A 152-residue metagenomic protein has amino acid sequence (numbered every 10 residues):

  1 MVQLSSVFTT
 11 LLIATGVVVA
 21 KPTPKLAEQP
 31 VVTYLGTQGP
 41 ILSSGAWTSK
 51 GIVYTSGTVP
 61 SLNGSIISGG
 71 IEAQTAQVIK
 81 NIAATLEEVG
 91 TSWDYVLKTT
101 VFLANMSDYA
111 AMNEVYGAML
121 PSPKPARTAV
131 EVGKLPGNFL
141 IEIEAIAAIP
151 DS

Functional and structural regions predicted by a protein language model:
Q3-K80, A84-V89, D94, L103-S152: N-terminal presequence-like segments and the immediate start of the first folded domain
L97-K98: Surface-exposed aromatic
